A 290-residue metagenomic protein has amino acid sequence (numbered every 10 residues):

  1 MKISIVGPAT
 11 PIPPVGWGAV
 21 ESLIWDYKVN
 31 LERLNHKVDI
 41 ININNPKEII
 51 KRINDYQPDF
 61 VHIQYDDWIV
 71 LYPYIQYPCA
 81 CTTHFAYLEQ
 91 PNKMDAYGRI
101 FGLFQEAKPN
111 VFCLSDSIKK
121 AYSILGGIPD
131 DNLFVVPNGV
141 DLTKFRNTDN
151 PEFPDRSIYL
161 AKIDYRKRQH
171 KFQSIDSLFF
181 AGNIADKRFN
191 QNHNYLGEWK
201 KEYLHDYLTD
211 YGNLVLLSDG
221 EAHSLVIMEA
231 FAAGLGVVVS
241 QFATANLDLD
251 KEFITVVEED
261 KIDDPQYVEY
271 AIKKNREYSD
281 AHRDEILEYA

Functional and structural regions predicted by a protein language model:
I3-S4, F60-Y65, P73-P91, V111-F112: Active-site proximal beta-strand in glycosyltransferases
Y87, N92-V111: Membrane-proximal helix-turn-helix segments that form the acceptor-binding/catalytic region of lipid-linked
F112, N150-K167, Q173-F179: Conserved donor-binding/catalytic core segment of Leloir-type glycosyltransferases
S117, G139: Carbohydrate-associated surface elements
H205, M228-A232, N246-L247: Short alpha-helical segment that forms part of, or immediately flanks, the ligand-binding pocket in carbohydrate-active
D219: Aromatic "clamp/platform" in nucleotide-sugar-dependent glycosyltransferases that forms part of the donor/acceptor
G236-S240, N246: Short hydrophobic beta-strand element within catalytic cores of glycosyltransferases and related nucleotide-activated
N246-I272: Change "using UDP/GDP/dTDP sugars" to "using nucleotide sugars
